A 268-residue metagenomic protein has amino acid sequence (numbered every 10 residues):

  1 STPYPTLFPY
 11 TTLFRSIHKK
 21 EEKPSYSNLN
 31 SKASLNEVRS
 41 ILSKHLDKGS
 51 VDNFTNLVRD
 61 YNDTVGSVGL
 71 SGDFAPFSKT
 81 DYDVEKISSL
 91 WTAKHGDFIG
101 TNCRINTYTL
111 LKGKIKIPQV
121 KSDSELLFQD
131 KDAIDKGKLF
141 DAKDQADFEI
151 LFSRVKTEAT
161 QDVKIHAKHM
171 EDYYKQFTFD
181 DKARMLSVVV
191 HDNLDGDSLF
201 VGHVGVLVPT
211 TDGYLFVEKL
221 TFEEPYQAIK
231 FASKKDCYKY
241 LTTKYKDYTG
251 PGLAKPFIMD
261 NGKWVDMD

Functional and structural regions predicted by a protein language model:
S1-L13: Short, small-residue-biased leader/transition segments that mark boundaries at the very start of proteins
F14-D268: Cysteine-nucleophile amide-bond enzymes
